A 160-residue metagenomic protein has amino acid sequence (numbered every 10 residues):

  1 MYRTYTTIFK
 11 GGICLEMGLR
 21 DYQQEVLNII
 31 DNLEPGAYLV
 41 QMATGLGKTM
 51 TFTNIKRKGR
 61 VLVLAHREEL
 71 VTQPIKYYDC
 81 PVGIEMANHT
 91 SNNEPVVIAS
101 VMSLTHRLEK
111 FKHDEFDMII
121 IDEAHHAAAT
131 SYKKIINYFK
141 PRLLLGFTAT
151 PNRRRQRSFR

Functional and structural regions predicted by a protein language model:
F9-L39: Conserved pre-motif I regulatory segment
P35-I55: Walker A/P-loop
T51, K58-Y78: Conserved Walker A/P-loop ATP-binding site and its immediately adjacent core in helicase/helicase-like ATPase domains
R60, E94-V96, D117-M118, P141-L145: Loop/turn-to-beta-strand initiation segments
C80-T90: Conserved RecA-like helicase motor-core motifs
N88-E115, A129, K133-K134: Conserved helix/coil segment N-terminal to the catalytic DExD/H
D122-E123: Walker B catalytic acidic pair
H126-R160: Post-DEXD/H (motif II) to motif III coupling segment of the RecA-like Helicase ATP-binding lobe
